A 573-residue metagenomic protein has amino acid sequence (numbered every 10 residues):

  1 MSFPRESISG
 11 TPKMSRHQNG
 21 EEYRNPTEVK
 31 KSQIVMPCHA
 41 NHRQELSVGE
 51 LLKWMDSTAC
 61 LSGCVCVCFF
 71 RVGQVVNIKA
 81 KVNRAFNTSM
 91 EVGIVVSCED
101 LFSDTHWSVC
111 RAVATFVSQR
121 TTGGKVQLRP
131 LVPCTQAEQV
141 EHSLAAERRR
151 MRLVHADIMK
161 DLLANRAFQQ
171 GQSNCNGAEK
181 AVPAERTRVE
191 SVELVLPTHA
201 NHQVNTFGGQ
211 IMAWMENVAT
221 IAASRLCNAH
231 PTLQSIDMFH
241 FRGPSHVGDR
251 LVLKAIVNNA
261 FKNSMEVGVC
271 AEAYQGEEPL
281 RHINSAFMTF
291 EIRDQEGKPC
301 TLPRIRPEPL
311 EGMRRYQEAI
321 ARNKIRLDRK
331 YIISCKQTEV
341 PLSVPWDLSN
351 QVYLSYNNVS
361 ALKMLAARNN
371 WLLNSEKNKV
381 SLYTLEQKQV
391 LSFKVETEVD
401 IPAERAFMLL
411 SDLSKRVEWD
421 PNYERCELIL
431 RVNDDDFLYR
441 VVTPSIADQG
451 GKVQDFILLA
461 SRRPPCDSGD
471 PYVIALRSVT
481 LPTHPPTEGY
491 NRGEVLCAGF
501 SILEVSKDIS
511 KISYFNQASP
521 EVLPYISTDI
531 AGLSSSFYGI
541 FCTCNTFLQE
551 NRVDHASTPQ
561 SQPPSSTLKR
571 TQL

Functional and structural regions predicted by a protein language model:
M1-A40, Q127-N201, I305-Q387, F393 (+2 more regions): Non-catalytic linker/capping segments at the edges of enzyme domains
S2-S9, N25, V29, C68-N77 (+8 more regions): HotDog/MaoC-like acyl-thioester-processing domains
C38, V82-N83, E99-L101, T115-T121 (+15 more regions): Conserved beta-strand elements of beta-rich interaction domains across eukaryotes, especially beta-propellers
R43, C64-N77, P231-V252, N284-A286: A cross-kingdom feature marking solvent-exposed beta-strand/loop segments within repeated, beta-rich binding/scaffold
Q44, M55, V76-A80, V92-I94 (+15 more regions): Structural signal for hydrophobic/aromatic residues that build the beta-strand cores of folded beta-sheet domains
G49-V65, T121, G209-P231, N545: Active-site helix/loop of acyl-thioester processing domains in fatty-acid/polyketide metabolism, spanning hotdog-fold
L194-I256, F261, G297, I401: Structured core of small recognition/catalytic domains
S245, P299, D347-L573: Eukaryotic helix-grip
